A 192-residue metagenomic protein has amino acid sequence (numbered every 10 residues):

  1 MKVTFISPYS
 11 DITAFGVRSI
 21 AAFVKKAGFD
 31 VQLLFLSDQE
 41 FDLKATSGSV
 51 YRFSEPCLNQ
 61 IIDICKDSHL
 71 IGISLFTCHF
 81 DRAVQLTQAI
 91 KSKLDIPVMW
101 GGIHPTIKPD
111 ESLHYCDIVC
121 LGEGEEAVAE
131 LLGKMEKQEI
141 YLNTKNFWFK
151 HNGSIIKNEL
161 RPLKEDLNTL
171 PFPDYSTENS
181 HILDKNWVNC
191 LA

Functional and structural regions predicted by a protein language model:
K2, Y9, F23, Q32-L43 (+1 more regions): Glycine-rich beta-alpha loop elements in corrinoid/cobalamin-binding modules across cobalamin-dependent enzymes
K2-V3, D30, N186-N189: Residues that mark the start of a beta-strand
I12-V17, D42: Short N-terminal binding/cap micro-motifs at the start of the first secondary-structure element
A14, N143-T144, N186: A structure-centric signal for secondary-structure junctions around beta-strands
A14, P97, P109, P171-P173: Proline-centered helix-kink/hinge sites
V17-F23: Short amphipathic alpha-helix
N168-A192: Radical SAM [4Fe-4S] cluster-binding motif and immediate context
